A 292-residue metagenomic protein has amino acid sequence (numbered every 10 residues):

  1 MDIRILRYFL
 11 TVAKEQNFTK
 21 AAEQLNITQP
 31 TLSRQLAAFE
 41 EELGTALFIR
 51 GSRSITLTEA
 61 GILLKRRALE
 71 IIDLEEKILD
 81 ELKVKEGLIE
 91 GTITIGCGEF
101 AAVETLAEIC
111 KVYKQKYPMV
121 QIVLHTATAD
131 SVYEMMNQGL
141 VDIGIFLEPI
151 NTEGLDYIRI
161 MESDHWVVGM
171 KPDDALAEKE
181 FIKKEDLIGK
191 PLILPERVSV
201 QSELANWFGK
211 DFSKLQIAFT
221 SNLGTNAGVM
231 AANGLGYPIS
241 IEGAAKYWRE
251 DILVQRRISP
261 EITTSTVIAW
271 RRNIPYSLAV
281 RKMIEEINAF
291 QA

Functional and structural regions predicted by a protein language model:
F9, A21-A22, F39, T58: Hydrophobic two-helix hairpin corresponding to the core of helix-turn-helix DNA-binding domains
L10-T28: Short helix-boundary/capping micro-motifs
E40-E59: A short LG(V/I)-centered, amphipathic sequence patch enriched for acidic residue(s) preceding the LG motif
R66, K85, E108-V112, A129-W166 (+4 more regions): Short beta-strand-centered segments that line the small-molecule binding cleft or hinge of alpha/beta clamshell
L88-T152, F212, T220-L223: Central regulatory/effector-binding core of bacterial HTH transcription factors
E153-R159, S163-H165, N222-N273: Beta-alpha-beta core module
L155-W166, M170-L192: Flexible hinge/capping segments at coil-to-helix
K190-F212, Y276-V280, I284: Secondary-structure junction motif
